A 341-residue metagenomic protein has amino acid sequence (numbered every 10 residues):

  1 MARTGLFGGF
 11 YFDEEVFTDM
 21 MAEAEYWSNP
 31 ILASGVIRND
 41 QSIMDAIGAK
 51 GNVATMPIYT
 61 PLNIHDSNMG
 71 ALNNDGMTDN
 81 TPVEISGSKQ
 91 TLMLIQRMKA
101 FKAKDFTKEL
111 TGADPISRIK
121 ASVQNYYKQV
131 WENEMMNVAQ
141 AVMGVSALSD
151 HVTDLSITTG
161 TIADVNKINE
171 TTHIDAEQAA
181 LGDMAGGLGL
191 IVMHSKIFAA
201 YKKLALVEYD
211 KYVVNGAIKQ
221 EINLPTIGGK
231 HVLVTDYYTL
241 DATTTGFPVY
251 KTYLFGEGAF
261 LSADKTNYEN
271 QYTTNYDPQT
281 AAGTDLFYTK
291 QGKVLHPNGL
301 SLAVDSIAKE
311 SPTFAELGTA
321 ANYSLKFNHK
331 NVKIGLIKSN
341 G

Functional and structural regions predicted by a protein language model:
M1-L92, A320-G341: N-terminal "assembly arms/tails" that initiate or stabilize quaternary assembly in self-assembling proteins
M1-Y26, P30, T252-L254, K265-G341: Protruding loop/beta-arch "assembly-hinge" segments enriched in small, turn-prone residues
S28-H65, N166-G189, S195-K202, E269: Short, low-complexity, charged/polar segments at coil/turn and helix-coil boundaries
T55-Y59, I64-D66, G70, N74-M77 (+2 more regions): Surface-exposed, low-hydrophobicity beta-strand/loop segments enriched in small/polar/acidic residues
M56, S86-H151, D183-V192, K196-I197 (+1 more regions): Long, contiguous amphipathic alpha-helices that act as assembly "spine/axial" helices in icosahedral shell and virion
I64-S67, T111, A200-K203, Y209-D210 (+2 more regions): Short helix/loop capping segments that flank catalytic or ligand/cofactor-binding pockets
V145-N223: Extended, solvent-exposed, turn-rich assembly/linker loops in the middle of proteins
S195-F198, L206, N215-L286, Q291: Extended serine/threonine-enriched, polar tracts that run as long, contiguous segments within proteins
